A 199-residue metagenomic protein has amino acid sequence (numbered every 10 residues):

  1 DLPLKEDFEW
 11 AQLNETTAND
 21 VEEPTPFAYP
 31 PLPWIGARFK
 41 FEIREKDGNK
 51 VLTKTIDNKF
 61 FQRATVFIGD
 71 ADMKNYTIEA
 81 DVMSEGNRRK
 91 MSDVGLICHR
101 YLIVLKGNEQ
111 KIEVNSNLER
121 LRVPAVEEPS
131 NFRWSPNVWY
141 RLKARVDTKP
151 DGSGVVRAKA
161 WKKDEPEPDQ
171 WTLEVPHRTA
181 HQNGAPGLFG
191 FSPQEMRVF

Functional and structural regions predicted by a protein language model:
D1-W34: Extracellular carbohydrate-recognition regions
F8, I78-A80, N137-P150, G154-A160: Short tryptophan-centered beta-strand motifs in secreted/extracellular beta-sheet-rich domains of glycan-recognition
R44, K106, R145-K149: Short beta-strand micro-motifs enriched in acidic
E45-V123: Secretory/extracellular carbohydrate-interaction modules and structurally similar beta-sandwich "look-alikes"
I56, V82-S84, C98, V146-T148 (+2 more regions): Short beta-strand segments enriched in hydrophobic/aromatic residues within well-folded beta-rich domains
A64-D70, E127-W134, V175-H177, L188-G190: Beta-strand-rich interaction surfaces with strong enrichment in secreted/lumenal proteins
E119-K143: Short, aromatic/His-centered strand-loop micro-motif at the edge of beta-sheets
P166-V198: Flexible glycan-contacting loops in extracellular carbohydrate-active proteins
